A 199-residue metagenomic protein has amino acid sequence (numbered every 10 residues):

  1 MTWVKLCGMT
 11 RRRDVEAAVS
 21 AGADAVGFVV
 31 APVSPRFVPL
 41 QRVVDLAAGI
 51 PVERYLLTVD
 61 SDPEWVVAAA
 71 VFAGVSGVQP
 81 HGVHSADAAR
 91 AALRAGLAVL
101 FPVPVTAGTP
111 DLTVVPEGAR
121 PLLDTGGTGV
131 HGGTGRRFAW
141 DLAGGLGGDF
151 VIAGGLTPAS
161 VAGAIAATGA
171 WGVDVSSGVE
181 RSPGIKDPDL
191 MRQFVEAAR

Functional and structural regions predicted by a protein language model:
M1-R199: Conserved N-terminal beta1-alpha1 strand-loop-helix module at the mouth
